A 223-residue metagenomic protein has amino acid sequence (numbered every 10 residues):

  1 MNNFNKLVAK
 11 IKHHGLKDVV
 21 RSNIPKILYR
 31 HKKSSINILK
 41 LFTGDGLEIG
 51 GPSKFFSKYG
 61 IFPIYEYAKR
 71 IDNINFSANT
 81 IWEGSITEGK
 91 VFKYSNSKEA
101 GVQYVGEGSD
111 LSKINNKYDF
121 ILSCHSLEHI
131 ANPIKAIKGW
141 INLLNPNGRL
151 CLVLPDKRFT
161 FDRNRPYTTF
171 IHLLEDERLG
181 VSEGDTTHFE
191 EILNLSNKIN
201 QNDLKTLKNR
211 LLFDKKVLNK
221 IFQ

Functional and structural regions predicted by a protein language model:
M1-L39: Membrane-proximal basic amphipathic "stem/tether" segments
L39-L41, N115: A short, aliphatic-rich alpha-helical micro-motif
G44-L111: Class I SAM-dependent methyltransferase SAM/SAH-binding core
F55-Y59, I81, I130, R158-N164: Short catalytic/ligand-binding loop motif for oxyanion handling, primarily in non-cytosolic enzymes, centered on
E66, A131, N145: Short conserved AdoMet
G84, F92-V105, D110, I134-N142 (+1 more regions): S-adenosyl-L-methionine-dependent methyltransferase catalytic module, highlighting the catalytic core
I121-L122: Hydrophobic beta-strand segment of the Class I
H125-H129: A short His-aromatic
